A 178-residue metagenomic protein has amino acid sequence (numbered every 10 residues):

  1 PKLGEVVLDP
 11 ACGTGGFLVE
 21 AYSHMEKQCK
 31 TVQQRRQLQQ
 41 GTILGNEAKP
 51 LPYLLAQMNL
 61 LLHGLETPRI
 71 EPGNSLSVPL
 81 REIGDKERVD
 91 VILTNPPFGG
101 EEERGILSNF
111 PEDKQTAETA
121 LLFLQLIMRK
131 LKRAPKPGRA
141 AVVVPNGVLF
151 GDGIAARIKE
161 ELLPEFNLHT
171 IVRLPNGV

Functional and structural regions predicted by a protein language model:
P1, L131-P135: A generic alpha-to-beta junction signature in SAM-dependent methyltransferases
P1-V91, G99-E101, A117, L121 (+4 more regions): Conserved S-adenosyl-L-methionine
Q40-L44, L107-E112, R173-L174: Short beta-alpha connecting loops at secondary-structure transitions that line or flank enzyme active sites
F98-S108: Short, flexible, mixed-charge acidic loops at enzyme active sites
N109-K132: Glycine-rich S-adenosyl-L-methionine
K136-V144: Conserved beta-strand signature within the Rossmann-like core of class I S-adenosyl-L-methionine
N167-N176: Conserved S-adenosyl-L-methionine
